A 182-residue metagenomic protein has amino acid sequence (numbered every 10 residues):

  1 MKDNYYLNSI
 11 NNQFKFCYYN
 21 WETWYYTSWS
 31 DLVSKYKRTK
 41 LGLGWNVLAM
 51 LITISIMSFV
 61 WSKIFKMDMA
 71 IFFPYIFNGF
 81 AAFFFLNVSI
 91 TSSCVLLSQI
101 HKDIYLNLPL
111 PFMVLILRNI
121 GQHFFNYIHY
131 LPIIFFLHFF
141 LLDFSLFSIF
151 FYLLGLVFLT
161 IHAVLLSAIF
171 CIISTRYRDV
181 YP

Functional and structural regions predicted by a protein language model:
M1-P182: Hydrophobic transmembrane alpha-helices and immediately adjacent juxtamembrane helices of multi-pass inner-membrane
